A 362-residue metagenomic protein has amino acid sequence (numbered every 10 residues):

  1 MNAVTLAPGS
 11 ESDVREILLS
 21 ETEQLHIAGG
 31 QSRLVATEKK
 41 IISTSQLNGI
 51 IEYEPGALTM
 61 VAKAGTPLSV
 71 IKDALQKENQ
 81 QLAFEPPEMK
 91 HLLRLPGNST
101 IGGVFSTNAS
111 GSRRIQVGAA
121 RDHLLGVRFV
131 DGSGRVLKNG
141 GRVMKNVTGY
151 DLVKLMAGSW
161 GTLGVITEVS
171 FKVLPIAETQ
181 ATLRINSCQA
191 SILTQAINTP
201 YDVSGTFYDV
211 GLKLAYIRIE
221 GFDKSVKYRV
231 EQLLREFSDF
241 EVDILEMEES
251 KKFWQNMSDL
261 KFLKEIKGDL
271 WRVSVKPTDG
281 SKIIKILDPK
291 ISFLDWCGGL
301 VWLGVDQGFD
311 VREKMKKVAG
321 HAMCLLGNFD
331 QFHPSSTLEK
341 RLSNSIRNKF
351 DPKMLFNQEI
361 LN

Functional and structural regions predicted by a protein language model:
N2-M89, F309: Glycine-rich N-terminal segment of FAD-binding domains in flavoprotein oxidoreductases, spanning the beta-loop-helix
T5-P8, Q24-G29, I42-S43, A62-A64 (+9 more regions): General beta-strand structural signal in soluble alpha/beta enzymes
S69-V70, Q189-T194, K224-Q232, D279-L287 (+1 more regions): Short, conserved charged micro-motifs
F84-E85, R94-T206: FAD-binding subdomain of flavoenzyme oxidoreductases
L92, F240-N362: Conserved glycine-rich FAD pyrophosphate-binding loop
Q180, N186, I192-L245: A conserved active-site cap/scaffold subdomain adjacent to cofactor or substrate pockets
R184-Q189, I217-D223, V273-P277, L303-Q307: Short beta-strand-to-loop capping motifs
